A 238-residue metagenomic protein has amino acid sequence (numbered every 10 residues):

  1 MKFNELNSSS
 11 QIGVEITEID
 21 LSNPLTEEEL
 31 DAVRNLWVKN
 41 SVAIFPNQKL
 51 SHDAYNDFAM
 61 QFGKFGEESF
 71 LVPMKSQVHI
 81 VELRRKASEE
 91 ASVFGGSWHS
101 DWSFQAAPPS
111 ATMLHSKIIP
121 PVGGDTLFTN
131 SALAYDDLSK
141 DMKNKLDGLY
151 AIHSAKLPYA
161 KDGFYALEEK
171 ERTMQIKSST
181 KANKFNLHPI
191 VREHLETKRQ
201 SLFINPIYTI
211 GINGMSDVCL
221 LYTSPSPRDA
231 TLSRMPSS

Functional and structural regions predicted by a protein language model:
M1-F128, P158, Y165, K184 (+3 more regions): Non-heme Fe(II)-dependent double-stranded beta-helix
L30, Y55, K143, L220-L221: Short functional linear motifs
A132-R172: Hydrophobic, aromatic-enriched interface-forming segments
K170-N183: Glycine-enriched loop-and-adjacent helix/strand subsegments that border the catalytic/binding cleft of enzyme cores
S201-F203, I207: A contiguous, well-structured pocket-lining segment that forms one wall/lid of small-molecule binding clefts in soluble
I212-S224: Acidic/His-leaning functional-site neighborhoods
Y222-S238: Single conserved hydrophobic/aromatic residue that forms the stacking wall/gate of nucleotide- or nucleobase-binding
